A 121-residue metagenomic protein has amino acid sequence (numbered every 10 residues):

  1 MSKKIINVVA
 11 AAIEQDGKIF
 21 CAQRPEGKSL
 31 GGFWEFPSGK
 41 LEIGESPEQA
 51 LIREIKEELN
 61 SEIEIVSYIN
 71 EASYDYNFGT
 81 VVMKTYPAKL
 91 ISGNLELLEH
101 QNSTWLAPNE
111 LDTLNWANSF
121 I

Functional and structural regions predicted by a protein language model:
M1-I19, K40: Conserved N-terminal beta-strand and adjoining loop/helix that marks the start of the Nudix/MutT-like hydrolase domain
N7-V9, G17, V81-K84, Q101: Change "...and in nucleic-acid phosphodiester-cleaving endonucleases..." to "...and in nucleic-acid processing enzymes
K28-G32: A conserved beta-turn-beta hairpin within the catalytic core of GNAT-like acetyltransferases that forms part
F36-Y68: The catalytic Nudix box helix
E62, E71-N94, T104: Active-site-adjacent beta-strand/loop module that shapes the phosphate/pyrophosphate-binding cleft
P87, E96-I121: NUDIX/MutT-family hydrolases
